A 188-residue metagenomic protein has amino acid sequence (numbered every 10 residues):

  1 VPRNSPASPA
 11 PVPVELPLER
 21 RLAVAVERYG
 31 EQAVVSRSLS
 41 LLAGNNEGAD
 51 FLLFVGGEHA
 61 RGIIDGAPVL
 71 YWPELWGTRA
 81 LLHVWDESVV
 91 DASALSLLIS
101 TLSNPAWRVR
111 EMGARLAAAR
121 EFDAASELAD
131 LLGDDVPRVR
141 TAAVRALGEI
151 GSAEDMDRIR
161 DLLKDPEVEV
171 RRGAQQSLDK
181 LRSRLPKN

Functional and structural regions predicted by a protein language model:
V1-Y71: N-terminal alpha-helical scaffold/docking segments in eukaryotic complex subunits
P2, P6-P9, V24, R37-G44 (+5 more regions): Structural detector for internal amphipathic alpha-helices that build alpha-solenoid repeat scaffolds
S5-V12, P17, R21, A60-R61 (+6 more regions): A near-ubiquitous, low-amplitude feature marking generic local secondary-structure context
N45-D65, E87-S103, E121-G133, S152-K164 (+1 more regions): Amphipathic alpha-helical scaffolding segments comprising HEAT/armadillo-like alpha-solenoid repeats
G62-A67, T78-L82, L97-L102, M112-R115: Short secondary-structure capping micro-motifs at structural edges
V69-L70, P105-A106, D135-V136, P166-E167: Short inter-helical turns and helix N-cap capping residues of alpha-solenoid HEAT/ARM repeat scaffolds
L75-A80, I99, L128-D130, P137-V139: Aromatic-enriched hydrophobic runs in primary sequence
